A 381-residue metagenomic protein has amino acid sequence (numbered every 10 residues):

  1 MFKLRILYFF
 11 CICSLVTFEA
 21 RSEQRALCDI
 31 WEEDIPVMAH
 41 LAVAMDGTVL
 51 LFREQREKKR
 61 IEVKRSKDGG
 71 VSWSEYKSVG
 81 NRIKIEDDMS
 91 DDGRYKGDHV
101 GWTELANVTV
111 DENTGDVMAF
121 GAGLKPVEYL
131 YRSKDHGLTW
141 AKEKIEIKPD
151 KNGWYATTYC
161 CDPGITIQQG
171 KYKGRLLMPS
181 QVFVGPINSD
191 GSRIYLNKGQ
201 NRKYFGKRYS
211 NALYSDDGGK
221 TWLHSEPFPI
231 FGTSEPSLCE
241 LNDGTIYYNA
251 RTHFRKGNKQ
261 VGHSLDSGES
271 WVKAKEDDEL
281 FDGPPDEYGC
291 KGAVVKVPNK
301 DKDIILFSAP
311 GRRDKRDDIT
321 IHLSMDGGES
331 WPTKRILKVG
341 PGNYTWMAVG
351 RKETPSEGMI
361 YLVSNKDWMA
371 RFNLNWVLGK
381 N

Functional and structural regions predicted by a protein language model:
M1-K3: N-terminal secretory signal peptides that target proteins for export/translocation
R5-S14: Sec-dependent N-terminal signal peptides
R21-N381: Asp-box/BNR beta-propeller blade signature and adjacent active/binding-site loops in extracellular glycan-interacting
